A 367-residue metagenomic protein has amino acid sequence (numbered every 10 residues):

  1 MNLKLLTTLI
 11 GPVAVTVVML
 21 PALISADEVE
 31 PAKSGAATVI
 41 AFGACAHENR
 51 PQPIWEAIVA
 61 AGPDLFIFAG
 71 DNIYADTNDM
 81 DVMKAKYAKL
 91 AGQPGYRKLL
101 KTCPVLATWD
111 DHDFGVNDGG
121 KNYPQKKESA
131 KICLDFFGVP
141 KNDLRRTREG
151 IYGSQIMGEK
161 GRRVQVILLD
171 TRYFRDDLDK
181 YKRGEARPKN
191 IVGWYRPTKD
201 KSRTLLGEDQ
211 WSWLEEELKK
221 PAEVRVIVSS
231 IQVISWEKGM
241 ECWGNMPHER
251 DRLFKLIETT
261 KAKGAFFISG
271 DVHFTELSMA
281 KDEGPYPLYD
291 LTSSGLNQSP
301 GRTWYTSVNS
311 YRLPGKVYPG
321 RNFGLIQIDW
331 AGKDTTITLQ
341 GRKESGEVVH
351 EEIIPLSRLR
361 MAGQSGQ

Functional and structural regions predicted by a protein language model:
M1-L5: Positively charged n-region of N-terminal signal peptides that target proteins for export
T7-L9, A36-A37: Generic alpha-helix initiation/capping and coil-helix boundary signal
L9-A22: Bacterial N-terminal signal peptides
A22-E28: Signal peptide processing junction and immediate N-terminal pro/mature segment of secreted/exported proteins
E28-Q367: Long, structured stretches of catalytic cores involved in phosphate-ester chemistry, encompassing
